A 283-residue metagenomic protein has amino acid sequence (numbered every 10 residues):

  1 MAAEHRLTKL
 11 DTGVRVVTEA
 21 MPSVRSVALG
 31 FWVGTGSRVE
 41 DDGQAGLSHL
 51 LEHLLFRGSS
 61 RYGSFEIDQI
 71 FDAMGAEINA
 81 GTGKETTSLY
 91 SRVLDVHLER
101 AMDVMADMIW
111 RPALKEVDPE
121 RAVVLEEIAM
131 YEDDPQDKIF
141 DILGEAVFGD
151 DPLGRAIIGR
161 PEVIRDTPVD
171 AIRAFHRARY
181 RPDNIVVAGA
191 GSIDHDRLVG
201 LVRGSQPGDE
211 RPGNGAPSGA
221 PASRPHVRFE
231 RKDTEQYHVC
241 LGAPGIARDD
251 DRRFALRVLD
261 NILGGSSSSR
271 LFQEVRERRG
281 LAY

Functional and structural regions predicted by a protein language model:
M1-A2, R224: Residues that act as N-cap/strand-start positions at coil-to-secondary-structure junctions
A2-R6, V14-R15: Extreme N-terminal starter segment of soluble prokaryotic enzymes
E4-H5, K9, A20, S64-G213 (+6 more regions): Charge-rich, well-structured scaffold segments of protease-associated domains
G13, A20-F71, D251-L263, L271-V275: Active/ligand-binding-proximal structured segments within catalytic/core domains that scaffold catalytic residues
P22-R25, G83, T234-E235: Short strand-connecting beta-turns/loops that link adjacent beta-strands
D42, S218-P221, F229, R253: Double-stranded RNA-binding/processing signature
H49, H53, H195, H238: Histidine-centered active-site/metal-ligand motif
N214, G219-R224, Q273-E274, R278: Catalytic cores of enzymes that engage adenine nucleotides and/or redox cofactors via long glycine-rich, Lys/Arg/His
